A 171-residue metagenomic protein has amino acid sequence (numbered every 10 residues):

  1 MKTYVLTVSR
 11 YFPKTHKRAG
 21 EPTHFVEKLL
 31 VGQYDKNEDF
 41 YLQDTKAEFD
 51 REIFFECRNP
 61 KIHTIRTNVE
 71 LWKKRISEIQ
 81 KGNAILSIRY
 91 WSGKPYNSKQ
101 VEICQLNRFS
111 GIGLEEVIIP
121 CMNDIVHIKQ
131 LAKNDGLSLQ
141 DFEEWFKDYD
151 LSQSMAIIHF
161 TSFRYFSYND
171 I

Functional and structural regions predicted by a protein language model:
M1-I171: Catalytic phosphate/metal-binding cores of nucleic-acid and nucleotide-processing enzymes, i.e., regions that mediate
